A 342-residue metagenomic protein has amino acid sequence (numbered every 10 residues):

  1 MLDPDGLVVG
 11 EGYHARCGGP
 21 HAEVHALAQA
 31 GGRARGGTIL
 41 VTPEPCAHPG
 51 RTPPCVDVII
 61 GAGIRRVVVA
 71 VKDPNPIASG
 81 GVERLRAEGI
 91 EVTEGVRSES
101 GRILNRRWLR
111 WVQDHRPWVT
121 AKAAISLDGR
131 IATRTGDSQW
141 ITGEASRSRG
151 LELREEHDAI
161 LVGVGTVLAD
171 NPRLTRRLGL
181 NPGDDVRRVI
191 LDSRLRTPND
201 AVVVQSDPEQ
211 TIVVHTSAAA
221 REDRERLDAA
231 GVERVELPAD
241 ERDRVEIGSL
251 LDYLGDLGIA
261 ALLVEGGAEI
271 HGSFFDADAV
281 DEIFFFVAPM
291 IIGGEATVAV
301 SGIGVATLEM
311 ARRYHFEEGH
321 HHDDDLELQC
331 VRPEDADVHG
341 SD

Functional and structural regions predicted by a protein language model:
M1-L2, A124: Hydrophobic beta-strand positions
L2-P4, Q113-D114, R332-P333: Active-site beta-strand termini and strand-to-loop segments that position acidic
L2-S100, R187, I212, S273-F275: Zn2+-dependent cytidine deaminase-like catalytic core
G10, R51, W118-D342: Enzymes that bind and transform nitrogen-containing heteroaromatic metabolites
L27-G31, I60, L109, L151 (+1 more regions): Generic structural signal for well-ordered alpha-helical scaffold segments
A30, A87-E88, V112-D114, E282-I283 (+1 more regions): Short alpha-helix boundary/capping motifs
P74, A78, E94-R97, V112-R116 (+1 more regions): Short capping loops/turns at secondary-structure boundaries
V82, V96-A124: Proteins enriched for Cys/Gly/acidic motifs involved in redox and nucleic-acid/cofactor modification
